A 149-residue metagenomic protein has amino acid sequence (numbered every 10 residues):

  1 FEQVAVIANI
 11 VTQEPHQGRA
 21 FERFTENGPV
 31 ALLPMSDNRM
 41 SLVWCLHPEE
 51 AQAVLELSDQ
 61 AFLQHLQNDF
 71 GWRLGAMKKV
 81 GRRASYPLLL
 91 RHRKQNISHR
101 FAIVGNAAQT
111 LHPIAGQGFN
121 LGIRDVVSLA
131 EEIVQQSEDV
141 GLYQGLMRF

Functional and structural regions predicted by a protein language model:
Q3, I7, F62-L63, L146: A general structural signal for well-ordered alpha-helical segments in protein cores
V4-L33, N38: Flavin-dependent oxidoreductases
V11, Q67-F70, A130-V134: Short amphipathic alpha-helical signal-transduction/dimerization elements
Q13-P15, H47-A51, A108-T110: A short, flexible beta-alpha/helix-coil linker loop
Q17, G75-M77, D139-V140: Short, structured loop/turn "capping" segments at alpha-beta junctions
A20, A53-L57, I114-G118: Short, solvent-exposed loop/turn segments at secondary-structure boundaries
T25-P87: Conserved FAD/dinucleotide-binding core of flavoprotein oxidoreductases
Y86-F149: Conserved mid-domain beta->alpha element of the FAD-binding
